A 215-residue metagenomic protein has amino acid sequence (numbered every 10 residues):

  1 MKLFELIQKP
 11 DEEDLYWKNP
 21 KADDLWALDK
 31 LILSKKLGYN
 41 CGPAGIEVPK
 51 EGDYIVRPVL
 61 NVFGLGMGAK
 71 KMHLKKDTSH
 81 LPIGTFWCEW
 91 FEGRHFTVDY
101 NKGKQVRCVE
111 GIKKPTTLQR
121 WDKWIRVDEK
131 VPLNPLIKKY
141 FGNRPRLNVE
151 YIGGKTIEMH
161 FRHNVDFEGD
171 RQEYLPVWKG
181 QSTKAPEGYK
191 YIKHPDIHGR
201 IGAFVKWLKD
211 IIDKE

Functional and structural regions predicted by a protein language model:
M1-F4, K206: Intrinsic-disorder/low-complexity peptide segments enriched for small residues
L3-L136, K179-Q181: Active-site nucleotide/adenylate-binding loops and adjacent lid/helix of ATP-dependent enzymes
F63-L65, K114-E215: ATP-dependent carboxylate activation and anion-phosphoryl transfer catalytic cores that bind Mg-ATP to form
